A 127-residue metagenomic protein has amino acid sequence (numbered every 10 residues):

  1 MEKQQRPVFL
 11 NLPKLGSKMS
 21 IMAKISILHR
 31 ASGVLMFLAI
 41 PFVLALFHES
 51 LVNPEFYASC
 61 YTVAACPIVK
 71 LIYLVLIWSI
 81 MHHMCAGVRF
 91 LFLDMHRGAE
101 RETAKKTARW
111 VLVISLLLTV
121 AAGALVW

Functional and structural regions predicted by a protein language model:
M1-W127: Membrane-embedded alpha-helical bundles that constitute the cytochrome b-like, heme-associated redox core of multi-pass
